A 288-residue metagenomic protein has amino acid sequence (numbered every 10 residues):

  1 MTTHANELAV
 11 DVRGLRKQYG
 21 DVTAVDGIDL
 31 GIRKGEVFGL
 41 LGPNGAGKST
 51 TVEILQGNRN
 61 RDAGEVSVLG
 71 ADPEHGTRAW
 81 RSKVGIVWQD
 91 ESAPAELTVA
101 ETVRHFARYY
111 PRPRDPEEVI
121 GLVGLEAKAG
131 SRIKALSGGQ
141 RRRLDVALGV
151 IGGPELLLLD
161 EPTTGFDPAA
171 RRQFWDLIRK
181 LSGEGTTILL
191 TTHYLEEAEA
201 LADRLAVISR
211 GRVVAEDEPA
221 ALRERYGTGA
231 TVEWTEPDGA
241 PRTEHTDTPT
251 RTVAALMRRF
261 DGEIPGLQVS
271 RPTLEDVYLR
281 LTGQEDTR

Functional and structural regions predicted by a protein language model:
M1-R16, Q284-R288: ABC-family P-loop ATPase nucleotide-binding domain
M1-T3, P94, A107-R108, E244-H245 (+1 more regions): A general boundary/transition motif marking the beginning of the first structured unit of a protein
T3-H4, A24, E244, G283: N-terminal compositionally biased, intrinsically disordered segments and leader/signal-like regions
E7-V12, K17-L190, L195-E196, A200-S209 (+1 more regions): ABC transporter nucleotide-binding domains
V214-L222: Charged, amphipathic alpha-helical segments
A221-R288: Short, charged/small-residue-rich alpha-helical element at the C-terminal edge of ABC transporter nucleotide-binding
